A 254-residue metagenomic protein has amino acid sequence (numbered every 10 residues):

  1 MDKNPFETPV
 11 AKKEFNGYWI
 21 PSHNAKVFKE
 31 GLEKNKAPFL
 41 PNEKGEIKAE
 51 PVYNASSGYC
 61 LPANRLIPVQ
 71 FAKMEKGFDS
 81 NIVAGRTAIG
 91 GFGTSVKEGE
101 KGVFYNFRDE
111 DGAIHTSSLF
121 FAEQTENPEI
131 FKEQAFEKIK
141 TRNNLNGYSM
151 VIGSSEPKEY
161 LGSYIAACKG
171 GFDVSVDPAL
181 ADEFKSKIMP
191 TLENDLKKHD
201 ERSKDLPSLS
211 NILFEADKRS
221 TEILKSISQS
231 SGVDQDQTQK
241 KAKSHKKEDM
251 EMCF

Functional and structural regions predicted by a protein language model:
M1-C253: N-terminal accessory/interface modules of nucleic-acid-binding and processing proteins
